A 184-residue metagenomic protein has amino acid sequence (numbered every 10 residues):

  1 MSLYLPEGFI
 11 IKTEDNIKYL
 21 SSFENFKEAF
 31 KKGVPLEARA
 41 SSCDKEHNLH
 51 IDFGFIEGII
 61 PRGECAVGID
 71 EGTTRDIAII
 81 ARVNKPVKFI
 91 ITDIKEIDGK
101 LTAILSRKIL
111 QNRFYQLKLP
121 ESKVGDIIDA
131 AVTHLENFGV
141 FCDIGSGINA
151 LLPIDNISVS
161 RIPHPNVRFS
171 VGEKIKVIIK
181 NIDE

Functional and structural regions predicted by a protein language model:
M1-E184: Single-stranded RNA-binding regions, centering on S1/OB-family and related RNA-binding modules
